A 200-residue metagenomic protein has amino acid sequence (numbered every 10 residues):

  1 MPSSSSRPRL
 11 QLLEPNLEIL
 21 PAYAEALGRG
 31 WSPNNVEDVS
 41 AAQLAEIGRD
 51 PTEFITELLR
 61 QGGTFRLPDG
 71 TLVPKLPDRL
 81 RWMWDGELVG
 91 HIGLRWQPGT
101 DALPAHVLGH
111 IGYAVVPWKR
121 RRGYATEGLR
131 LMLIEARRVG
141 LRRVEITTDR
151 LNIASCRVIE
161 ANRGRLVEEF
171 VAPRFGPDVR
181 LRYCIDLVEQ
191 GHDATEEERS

Functional and structural regions predicted by a protein language model:
M1-H110, P117, E135, R174-S200: GNAT-family acyltransferases
E18, I153-A154: Short alpha-helical
W96-P98, R150, F170: Short, well-ordered turn and helix-capping elements at secondary-structure junctions
G112-V115, R121-R138, C156-A161: Conserved acetyl-CoA-binding loop-helix of GNAT-fold acetyltransferases
A136-T148: Conserved GNAT acetyl-CoA-binding A-motif
T147, R163-L181: Conserved catalytic-core motifs of GNAT/GCN5-like acyltransferases
